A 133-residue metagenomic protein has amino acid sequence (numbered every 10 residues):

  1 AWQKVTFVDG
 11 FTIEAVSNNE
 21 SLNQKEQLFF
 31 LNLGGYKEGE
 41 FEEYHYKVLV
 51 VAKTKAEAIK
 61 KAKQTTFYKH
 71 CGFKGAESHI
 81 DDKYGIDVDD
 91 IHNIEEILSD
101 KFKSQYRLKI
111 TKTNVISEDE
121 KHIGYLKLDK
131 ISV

Functional and structural regions predicted by a protein language model:
A1-Q24, Y68-V133: Short, mixed-charge low-complexity intrinsically disordered segments
S17-C71, S132: Surface-exposed interaction/gating patches
